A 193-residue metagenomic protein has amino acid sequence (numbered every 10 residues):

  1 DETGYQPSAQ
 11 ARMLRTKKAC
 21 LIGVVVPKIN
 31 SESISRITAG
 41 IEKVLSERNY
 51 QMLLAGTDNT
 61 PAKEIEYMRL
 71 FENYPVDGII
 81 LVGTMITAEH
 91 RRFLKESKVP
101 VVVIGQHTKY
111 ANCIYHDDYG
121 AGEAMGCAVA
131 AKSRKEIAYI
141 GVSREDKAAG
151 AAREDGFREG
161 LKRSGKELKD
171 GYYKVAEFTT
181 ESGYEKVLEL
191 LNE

Functional and structural regions predicted by a protein language model:
Y5-G78: Amphipathic helical "hinge" segments at domain boundaries
A11, I65-M68, R91, G126 (+1 more regions): Short hydrophobic/charged patches on amphipathic alpha-helices used for structural packing and interfaces
P27-R36, L54-K63, I114-A124, I140-K162 (+1 more regions): Hinge/beta->alpha junction and helix N-cap segments in small-molecule ligand-binding domains
N59, L81-C127, A131, R144-E145: Flexible loop/hinge segments that line or gate small-molecule binding clefts
I65, E72, A130, L191-N192: Non-catalytic positions within long, well-ordered alpha-helices that form the structural scaffold/packing of enzyme
V76-V82, A138-G141, Y173, L190-E193: Periplasmic-binding protein-like
